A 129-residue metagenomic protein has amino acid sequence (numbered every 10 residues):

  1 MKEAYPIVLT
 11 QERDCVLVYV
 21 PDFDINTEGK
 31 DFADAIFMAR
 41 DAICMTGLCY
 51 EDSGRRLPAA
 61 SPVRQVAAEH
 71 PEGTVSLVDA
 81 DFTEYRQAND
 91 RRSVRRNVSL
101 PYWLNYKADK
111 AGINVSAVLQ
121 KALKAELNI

Functional and structural regions predicted by a protein language model:
M1-A4, D41-V98, W103-A111, A117 (+2 more regions): Short, charged, surface-exposed hinge/linker loops at domain edges that act as mobile lids or interdomain connectors
V8-D22: Short aromatic-glycine-(Arg/Gly/Cys) micro-motifs in beta-strand/loop hairpins
V16, I25, Y106: Glycine-centered loop/turn positions within well-structured domains that cap or flank conserved ligand/cofactor-binding
D22-D24, G112-I113: A short beta-strand motif that forms part of the nucleic acid-binding face of small beta-barrel RNA-binding folds
F23-D34, N97: A short, exposed loop/beta-hairpin motif centered on an aromatic-Gly-Thr core
A35, A39: Conserved anionic group-binding/transfer micro-motifs
